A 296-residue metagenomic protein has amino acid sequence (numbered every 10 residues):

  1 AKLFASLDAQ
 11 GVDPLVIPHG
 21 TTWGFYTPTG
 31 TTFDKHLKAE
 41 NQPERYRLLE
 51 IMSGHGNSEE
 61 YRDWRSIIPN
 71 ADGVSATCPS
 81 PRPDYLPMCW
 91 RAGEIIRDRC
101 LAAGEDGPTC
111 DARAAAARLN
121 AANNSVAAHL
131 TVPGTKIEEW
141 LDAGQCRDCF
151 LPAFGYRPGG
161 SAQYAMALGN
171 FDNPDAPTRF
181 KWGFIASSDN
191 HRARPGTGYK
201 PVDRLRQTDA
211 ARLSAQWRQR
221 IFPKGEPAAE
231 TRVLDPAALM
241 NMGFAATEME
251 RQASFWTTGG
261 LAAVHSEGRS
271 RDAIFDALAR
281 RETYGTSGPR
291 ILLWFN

Functional and structural regions predicted by a protein language model:
A1-N296: Extended, charged catalytic domains and RNA/DNA-binding interfaces, predominantly in divalent-metal-using enzymes
